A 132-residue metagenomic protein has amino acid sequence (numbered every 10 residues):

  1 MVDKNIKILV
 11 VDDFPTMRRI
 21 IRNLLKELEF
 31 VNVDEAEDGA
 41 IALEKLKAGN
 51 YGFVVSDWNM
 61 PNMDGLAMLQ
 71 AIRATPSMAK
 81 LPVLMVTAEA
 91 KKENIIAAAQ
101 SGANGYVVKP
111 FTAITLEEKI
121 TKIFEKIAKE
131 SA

Functional and structural regions predicted by a protein language model:
P15-D34: Two-component/phosphorelay signaling modules centered on CheY-like receiver
R22, A67, A90-G105: Alpha4 helix (beta4-alpha4-beta5 surface) of REC/receiver domains from two-component response regulators
E35-E44, G65: Helix N-cap/capping motif at the beta->alpha junctions
E44, L66-A79: Short amphipathic alpha-helix used as the core "switch/output" element in two-component signaling
N50-V55: Active-site beta3 strand of CheY-like receiver
M60: Receiver (REC) domain active-site loop signature in two-component systems and cognate sites in sensor histidine kinases
F111-I120: C-terminal output helix
